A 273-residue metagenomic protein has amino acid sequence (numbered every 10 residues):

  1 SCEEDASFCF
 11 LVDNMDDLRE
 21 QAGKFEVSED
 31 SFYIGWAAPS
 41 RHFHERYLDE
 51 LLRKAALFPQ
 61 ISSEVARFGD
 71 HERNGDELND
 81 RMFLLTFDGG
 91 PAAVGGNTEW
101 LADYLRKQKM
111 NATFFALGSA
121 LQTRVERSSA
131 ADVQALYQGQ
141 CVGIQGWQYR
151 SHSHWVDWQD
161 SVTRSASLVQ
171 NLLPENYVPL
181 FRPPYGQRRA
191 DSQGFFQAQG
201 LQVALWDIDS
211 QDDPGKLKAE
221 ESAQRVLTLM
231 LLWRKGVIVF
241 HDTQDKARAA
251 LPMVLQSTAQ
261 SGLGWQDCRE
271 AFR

Functional and structural regions predicted by a protein language model:
S1-L85, G96-E99, D103-A112, R234-R273: Terminal accessory/targeting
D30-G35, R81-F83, A93-G95, L101-E221 (+1 more regions): Metal-dependent polysaccharide deacetylase catalytic core of the NodB/CE4 family, i.e., the active-site-bearing domain
Y47-L48, V133, V226: Generic structural signal of hydrophobic/aromatic residues within well-ordered alpha-helices of folded domains
H71-E72, S128-S129, A223-V226: A generic local structural motif
L227-K235: The feature captures the conserved acid-bearing segment of alpha/beta-hydrolase catalytic domains
